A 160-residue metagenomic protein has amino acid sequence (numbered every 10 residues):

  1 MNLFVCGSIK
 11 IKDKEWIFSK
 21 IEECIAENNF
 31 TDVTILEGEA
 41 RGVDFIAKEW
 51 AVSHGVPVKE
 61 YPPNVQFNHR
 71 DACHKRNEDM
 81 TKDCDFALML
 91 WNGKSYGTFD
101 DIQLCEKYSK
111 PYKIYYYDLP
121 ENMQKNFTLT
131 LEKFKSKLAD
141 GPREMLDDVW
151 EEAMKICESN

Functional and structural regions predicted by a protein language model:
M1-F4, T34: Residues that mark the start of a beta-strand
I11-Q124: Acidic/glycine-enriched connector segments
L129-L138: N-terminal acidic leader/helix
L138-L146: Charged, low-complexity interaction regions
M145-N160: Short, charge-rich amphipathic interface segments used for partner binding and complex assembly
